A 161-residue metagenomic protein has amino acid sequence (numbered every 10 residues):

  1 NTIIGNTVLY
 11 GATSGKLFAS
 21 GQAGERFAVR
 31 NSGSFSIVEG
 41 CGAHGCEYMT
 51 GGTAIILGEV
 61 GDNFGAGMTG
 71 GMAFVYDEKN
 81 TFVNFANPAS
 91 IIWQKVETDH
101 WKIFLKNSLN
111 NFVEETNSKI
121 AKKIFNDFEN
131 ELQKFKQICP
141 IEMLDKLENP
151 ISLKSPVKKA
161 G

Functional and structural regions predicted by a protein language model:
N1-G161: Long, distal/terminal scaffolding or interaction modules with repetitive or compositionally biased sequence
